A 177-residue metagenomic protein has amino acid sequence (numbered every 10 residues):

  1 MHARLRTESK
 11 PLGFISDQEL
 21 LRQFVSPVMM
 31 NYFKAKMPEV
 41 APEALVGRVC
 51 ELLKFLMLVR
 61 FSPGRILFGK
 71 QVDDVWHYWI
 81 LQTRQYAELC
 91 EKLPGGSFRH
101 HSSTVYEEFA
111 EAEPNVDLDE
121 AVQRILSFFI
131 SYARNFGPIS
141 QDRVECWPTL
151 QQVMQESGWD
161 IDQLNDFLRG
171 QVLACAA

Functional and structural regions predicted by a protein language model:
M1-A177: Intrinsically disordered, low-complexity, repeat-rich regions that form long N- or C-terminal tails or large
